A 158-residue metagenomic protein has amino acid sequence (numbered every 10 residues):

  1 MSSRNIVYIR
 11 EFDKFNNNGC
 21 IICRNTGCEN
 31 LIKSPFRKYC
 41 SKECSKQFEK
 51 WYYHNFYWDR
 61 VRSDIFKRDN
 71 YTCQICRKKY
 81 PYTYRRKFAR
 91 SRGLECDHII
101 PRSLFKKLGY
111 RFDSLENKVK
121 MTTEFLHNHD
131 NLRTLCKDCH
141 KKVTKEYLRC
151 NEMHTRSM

Functional and structural regions predicted by a protein language model:
M1-V7, F12-E49: BZIP DNA-binding basic region
I9-N16, E43-K78, T123-L126, D130: Short, charged surface segments at domain edges that flank catalytic/cofactor-binding sites
N16-R24, F36-R37, R68-N70, R92 (+1 more regions): Short metal-coordination and nucleic-acid-contact micro-motifs, chiefly zinc-binding Cys/His arrays
R24-C28, D59-K106, C136-D138: Short cysteine-rich loop/turn motifs with clustered Cys
L31-Y39, F48, Y52, Y82-D97 (+1 more regions): Short Cys/His-rich "knuckle" micro-motifs
C44-S45, K78-Y82, F125-H154: Short Cys/His-centered divalent metal-binding micro-motifs
K67, L108-R111, T123, M153-S157: Terminal non-domain segments
C73, F105-C139: Short beta-strand-alpha-helix junction that forms the catalytic/metal-binding core of metal-dependent nuclease domains
